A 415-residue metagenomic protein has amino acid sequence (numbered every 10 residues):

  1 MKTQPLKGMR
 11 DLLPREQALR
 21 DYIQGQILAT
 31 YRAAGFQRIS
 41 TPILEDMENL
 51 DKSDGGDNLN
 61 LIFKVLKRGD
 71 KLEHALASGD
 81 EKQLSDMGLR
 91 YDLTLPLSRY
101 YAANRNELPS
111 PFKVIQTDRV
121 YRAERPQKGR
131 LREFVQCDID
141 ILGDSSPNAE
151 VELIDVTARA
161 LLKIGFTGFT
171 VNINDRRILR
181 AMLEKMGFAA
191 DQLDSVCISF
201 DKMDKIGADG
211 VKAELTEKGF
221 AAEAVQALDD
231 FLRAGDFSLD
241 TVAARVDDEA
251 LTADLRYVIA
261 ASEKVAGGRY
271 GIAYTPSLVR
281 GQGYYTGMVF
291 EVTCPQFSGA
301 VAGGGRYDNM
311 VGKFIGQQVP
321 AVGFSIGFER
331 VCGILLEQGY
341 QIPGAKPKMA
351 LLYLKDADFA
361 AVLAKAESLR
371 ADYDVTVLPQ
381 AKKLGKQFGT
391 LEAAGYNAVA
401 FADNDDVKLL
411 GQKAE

Functional and structural regions predicted by a protein language model:
M1-Y91, L95, V151, D155 (+1 more regions): TRNA-binding/sensing appendages of the translation machinery
L19-A34, E45-D46, E81-L84, D92-N106 (+2 more regions): Positively charged, Gly/Ser-enriched RNA/tRNA-binding surfaces
L50-D51, R180, K202, Q387: Short Asp/Glu-rich motifs
D51-L66, A190-D194, V292-P295, Y396-A402: Short, structured secondary-structure boundary patches
D54, R180-A190, G283-F290, E337: Short glycine/threonine-rich loop-to-helix capping motif typified by GTGT followed within a few residues by an Asp-Pro
N58-H74, G187-V211: Acidic, His- and aromatic-enriched active-site or binding-groove loops in soluble protein domains that engage sugars
V156-K163, R177-K185: Hydrophobic mid-domain F-helix/FG-region of cytochrome P450s
G168-R177, V196, A273-S277: Short, surface-exposed recognition loops or helix-turn segments adjacent to catalytic cores
